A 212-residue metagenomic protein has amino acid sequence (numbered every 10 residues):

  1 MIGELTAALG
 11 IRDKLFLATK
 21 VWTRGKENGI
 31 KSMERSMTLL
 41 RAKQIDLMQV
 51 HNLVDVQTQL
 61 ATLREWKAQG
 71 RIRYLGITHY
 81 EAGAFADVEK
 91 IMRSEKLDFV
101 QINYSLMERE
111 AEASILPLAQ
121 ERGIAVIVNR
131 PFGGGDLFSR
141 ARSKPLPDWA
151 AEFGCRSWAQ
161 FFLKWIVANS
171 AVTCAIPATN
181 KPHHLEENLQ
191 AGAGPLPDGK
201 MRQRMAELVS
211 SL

Functional and structural regions predicted by a protein language model:
M1, F85-A86, F138-S139: Short Asp/Glu-rich motifs
M1, T78-E81, F132: Short, solvent-exposed turn/loop segments enriched in Gly/Ser/Thr/Pro and often Arg
M1-L15: N-terminal binding-site loop/beta-alpha segment at the start of enzyme catalytic domains that lines or forms
L9, T23-E110, S114, Q120-I127 (+1 more regions): Glycine/proline-rich, positively charged, aromatic-decorated active-site loop/lid region on the catalytic face
L17-K20: Extended hydrophobic secondary-structure segments that form protein cores and membrane-embedded regions
S94-F99, S114-L212: Structured C-terminal cap/extension of enzyme domains
